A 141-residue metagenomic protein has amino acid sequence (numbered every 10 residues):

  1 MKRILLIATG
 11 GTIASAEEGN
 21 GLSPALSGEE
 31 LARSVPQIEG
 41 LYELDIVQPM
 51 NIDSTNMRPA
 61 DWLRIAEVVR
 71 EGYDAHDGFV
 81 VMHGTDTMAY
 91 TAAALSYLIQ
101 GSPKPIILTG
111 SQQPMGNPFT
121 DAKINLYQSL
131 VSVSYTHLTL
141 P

Functional and structural regions predicted by a protein language model:
K2-Y73: N-terminal glycine-rich anion-binding loop in soluble enzyme alpha/beta folds
S15, T87-A92, N125-L126: Short glycine/serine/threonine-rich phosphate/pyrophosphate-binding segments that cradle anionic phosphate groups
I52, T85-T87, G110-M115: Acidic, glycine-rich active-site loops and adjacent beta-strand->loop/helix elements that engage anionic groups
A75-D77: Short acidic/histidine-rich motifs immediately flanking catalytic phosphotransfer sites in two-component signaling
M82-K104: Short Gly/Thr/Asp-enriched flexible loops that form oxyanion-binding sites at enzyme active sites
A122-V133: Active-site glycine-rich loop that binds ribose-phosphate moieties when present
T136-P141: Conserved small/polar residues in nucleotide/adenosyl-binding loops
